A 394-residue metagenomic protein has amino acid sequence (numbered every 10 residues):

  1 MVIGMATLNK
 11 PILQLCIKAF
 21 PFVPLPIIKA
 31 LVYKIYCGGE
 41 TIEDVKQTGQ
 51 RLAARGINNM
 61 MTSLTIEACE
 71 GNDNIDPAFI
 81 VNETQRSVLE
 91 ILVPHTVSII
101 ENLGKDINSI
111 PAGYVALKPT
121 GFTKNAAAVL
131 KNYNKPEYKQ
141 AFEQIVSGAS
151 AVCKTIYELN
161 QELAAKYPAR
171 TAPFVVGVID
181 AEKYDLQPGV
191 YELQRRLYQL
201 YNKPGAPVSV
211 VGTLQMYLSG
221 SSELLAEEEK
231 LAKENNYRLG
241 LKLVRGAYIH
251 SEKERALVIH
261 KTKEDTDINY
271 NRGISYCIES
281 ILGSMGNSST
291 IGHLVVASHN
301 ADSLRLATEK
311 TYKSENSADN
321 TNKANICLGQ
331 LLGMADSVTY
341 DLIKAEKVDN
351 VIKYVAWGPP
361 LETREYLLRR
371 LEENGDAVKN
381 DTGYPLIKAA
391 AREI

Functional and structural regions predicted by a protein language model:
M1-I394: Positively charged, amphipathic and often flexible ligand-engagement surfaces
